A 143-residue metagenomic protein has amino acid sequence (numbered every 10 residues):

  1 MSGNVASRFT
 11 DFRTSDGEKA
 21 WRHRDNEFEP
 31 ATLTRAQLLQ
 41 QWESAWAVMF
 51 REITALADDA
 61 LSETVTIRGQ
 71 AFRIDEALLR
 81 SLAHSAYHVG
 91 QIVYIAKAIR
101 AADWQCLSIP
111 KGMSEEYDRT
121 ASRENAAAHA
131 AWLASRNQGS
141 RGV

Functional and structural regions predicted by a protein language model:
M1-S2, I92: Generic short alpha-helical hydrophobic face used as a protein-protein interaction/packing hotspot
S2-E52, D59-V65, A98-V143: Short, helix-capping/interhelical loops that line the mouth of catalytic, cofactor-, or ligand-binding pockets
I67-I74: Active-site-proximal inter-transmembrane loops
I74-G112: A contiguous, mid-protein "functional segment" used to position or interact with cofactors/ions or partner subunits
